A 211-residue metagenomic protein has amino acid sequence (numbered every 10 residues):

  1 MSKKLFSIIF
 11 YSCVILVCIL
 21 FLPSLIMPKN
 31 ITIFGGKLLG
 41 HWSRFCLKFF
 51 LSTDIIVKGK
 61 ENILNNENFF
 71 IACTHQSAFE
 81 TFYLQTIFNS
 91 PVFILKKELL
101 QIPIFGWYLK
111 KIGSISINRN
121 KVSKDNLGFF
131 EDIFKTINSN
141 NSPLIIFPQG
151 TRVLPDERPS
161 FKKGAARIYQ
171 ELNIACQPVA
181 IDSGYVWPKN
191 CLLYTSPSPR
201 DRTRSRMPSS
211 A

Functional and structural regions predicted by a protein language model:
M1-I56, W107-Y108: A transmembrane-helix-recognition feature enriched in membrane-embedded lipid enzymes and envelope glyco-/phospholipid
F21-I26, N65-V122: Catalytic core of membrane glycerolipid acyltransferases/transacylases, capturing the structured, soluble-facing
N68-F70, N141-F147: Residue-level preference for the first positions of well-ordered beta-strands
K96, Q149, I181-D182: Cofactor-binding loop segments of dinucleotide-utilizing enzymes, especially the Rossmann-like FAD- and NAD(P)+-binding
G106, P143, L154-R206: A cross-family acyltransferase "interaction/gating" segment
S114-T136: A membrane-cytosol interface segment of integral membrane proteins
I133, Q149-E157: Soluble extracytoplasmic domains of inner/organellar membrane proteins
M207-A211: Hydrophobic alpha-helical segments, chiefly the membrane-spanning helices and signal/signal-anchor peptides
